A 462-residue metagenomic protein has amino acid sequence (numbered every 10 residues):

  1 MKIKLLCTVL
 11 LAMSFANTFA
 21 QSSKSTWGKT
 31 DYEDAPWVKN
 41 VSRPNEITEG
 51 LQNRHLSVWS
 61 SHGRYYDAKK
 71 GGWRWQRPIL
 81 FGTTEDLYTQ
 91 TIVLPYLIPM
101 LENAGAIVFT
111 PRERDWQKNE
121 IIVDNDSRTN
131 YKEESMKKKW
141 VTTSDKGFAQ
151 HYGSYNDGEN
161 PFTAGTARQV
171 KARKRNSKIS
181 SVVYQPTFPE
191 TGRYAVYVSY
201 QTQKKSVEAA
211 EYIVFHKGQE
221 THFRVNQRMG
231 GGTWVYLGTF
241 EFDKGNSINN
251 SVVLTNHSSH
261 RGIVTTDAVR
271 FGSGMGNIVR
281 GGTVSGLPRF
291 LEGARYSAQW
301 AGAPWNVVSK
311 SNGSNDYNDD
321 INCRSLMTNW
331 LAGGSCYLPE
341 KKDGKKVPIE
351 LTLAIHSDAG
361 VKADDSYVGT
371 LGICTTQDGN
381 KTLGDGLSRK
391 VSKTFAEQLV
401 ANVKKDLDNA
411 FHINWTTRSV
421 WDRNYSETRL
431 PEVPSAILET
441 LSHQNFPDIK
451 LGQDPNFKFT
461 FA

Functional and structural regions predicted by a protein language model:
E46, R54, W59-S60, Y65-W140 (+1 more regions): Catalytic-core regions of hydrolytic enzymes
G165-F188: Short beta-strands within extracellular/lumenal beta-sheet-rich domains
S180-K204: A short beta-strand element within beta-rich, extracytoplasmic domains of secreted/secretory-pathway proteins
T202-T221: Short, surface-exposed beta-strand/strand-loop-strand elements in extracellular ectodomains
H216-S247: Extracellular carbohydrate recognition and processing domains and analogous Trp-centered ligand-binding platforms
S251, A268-G276, L351, S357-G379 (+1 more regions): Active-site-adjacent mobile loop/cap segments within catalytic or ligand-binding domains
V252-I263: Short beta-strand-plus-loop segments that form exposed binding edges in beta-rich domains
S309-D319, L407-R429: Short catalytic/ligand-gating loop segments at beta-alpha or beta-beta junctions within enzyme catalytic domains
